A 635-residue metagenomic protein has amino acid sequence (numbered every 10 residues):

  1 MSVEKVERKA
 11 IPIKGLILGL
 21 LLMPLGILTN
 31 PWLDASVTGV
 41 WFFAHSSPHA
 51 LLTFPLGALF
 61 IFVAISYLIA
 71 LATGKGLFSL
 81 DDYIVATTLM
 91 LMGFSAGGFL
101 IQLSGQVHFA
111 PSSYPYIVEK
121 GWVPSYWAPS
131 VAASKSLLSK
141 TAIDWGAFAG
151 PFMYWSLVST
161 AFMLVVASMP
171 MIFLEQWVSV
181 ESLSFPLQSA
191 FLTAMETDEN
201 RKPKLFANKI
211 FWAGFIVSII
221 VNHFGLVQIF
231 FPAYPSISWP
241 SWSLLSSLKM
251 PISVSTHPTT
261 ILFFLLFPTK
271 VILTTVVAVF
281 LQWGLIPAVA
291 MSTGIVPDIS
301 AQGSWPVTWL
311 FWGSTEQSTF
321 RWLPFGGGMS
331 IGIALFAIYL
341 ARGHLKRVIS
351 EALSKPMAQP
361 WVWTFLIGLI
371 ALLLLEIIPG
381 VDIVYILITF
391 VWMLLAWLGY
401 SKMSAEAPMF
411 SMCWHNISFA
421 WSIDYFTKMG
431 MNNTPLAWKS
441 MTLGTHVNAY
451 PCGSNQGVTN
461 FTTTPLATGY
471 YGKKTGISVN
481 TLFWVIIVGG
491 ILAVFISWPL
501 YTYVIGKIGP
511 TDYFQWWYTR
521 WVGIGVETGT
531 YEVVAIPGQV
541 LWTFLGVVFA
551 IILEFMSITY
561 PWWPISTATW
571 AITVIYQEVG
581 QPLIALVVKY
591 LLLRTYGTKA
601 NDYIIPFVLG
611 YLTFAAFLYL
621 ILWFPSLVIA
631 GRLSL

Functional and structural regions predicted by a protein language model:
M1-L635: Alpha-helical multipass membrane-protein architecture
